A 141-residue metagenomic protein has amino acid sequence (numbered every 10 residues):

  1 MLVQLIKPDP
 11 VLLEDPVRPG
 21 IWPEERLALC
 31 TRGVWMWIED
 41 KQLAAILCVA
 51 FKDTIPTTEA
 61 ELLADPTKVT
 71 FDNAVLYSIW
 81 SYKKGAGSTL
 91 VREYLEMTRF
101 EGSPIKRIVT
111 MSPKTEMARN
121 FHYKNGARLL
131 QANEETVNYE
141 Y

Functional and structural regions predicted by a protein language model:
M1-R26: Short amphipathic alpha-helix that is part of the acyltransferase structural core
R26, I38-K41, Y94-I105, V109-P113: Preference for well-ordered, secondary-structure-rich cores of eukaryotic proteins
A28-F51: Conserved beta-hairpin
C48-A74: Conserved acyl-donor/pantetheine-binding loop and adjacent beta-alpha core of acyl/acetyltransferases and related
S81, I108-N120: Conserved beta-strand-loop-alpha-helix junction that forms the acyl-donor binding cleft
S81-F100, K124: Conserved acetyl-CoA-binding loop-helix of GNAT-fold acetyltransferases
R128-Y141: Conserved catalytic-core motifs of GNAT/GCN5-like acyltransferases
